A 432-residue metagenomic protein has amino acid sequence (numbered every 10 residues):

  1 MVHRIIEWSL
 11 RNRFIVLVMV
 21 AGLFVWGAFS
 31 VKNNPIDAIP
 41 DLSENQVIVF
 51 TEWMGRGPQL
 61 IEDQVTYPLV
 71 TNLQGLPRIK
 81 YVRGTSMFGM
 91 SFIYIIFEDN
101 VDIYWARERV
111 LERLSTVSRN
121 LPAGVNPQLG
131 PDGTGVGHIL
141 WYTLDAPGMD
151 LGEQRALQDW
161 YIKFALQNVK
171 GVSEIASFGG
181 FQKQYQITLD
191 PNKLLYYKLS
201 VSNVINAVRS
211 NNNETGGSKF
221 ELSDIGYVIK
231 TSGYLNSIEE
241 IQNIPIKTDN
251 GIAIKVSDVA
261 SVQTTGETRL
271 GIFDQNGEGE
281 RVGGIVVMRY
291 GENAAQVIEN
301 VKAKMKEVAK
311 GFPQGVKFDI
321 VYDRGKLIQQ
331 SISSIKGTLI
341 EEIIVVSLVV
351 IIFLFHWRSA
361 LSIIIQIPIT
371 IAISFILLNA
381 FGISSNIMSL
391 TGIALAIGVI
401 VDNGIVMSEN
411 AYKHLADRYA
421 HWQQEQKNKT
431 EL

Functional and structural regions predicted by a protein language model:
M1-I343, I352-F353, R358, S385 (+1 more regions): Membrane-proximal extracytoplasmic
G27-K32, K317, I344-K413: Hydrophobic transmembrane alpha-helices and their membrane-interface caps in long multi-pass transport proteins
A295-I298, G404, H414-R418: Intracellular alpha-helical coupling/juxtamembrane segments of multi-pass membrane proteins
V321, I328, I332, S408 (+1 more regions): Helix-loop junctions and hydrophobic alpha-helical segments within the transmembrane domains of large membrane
